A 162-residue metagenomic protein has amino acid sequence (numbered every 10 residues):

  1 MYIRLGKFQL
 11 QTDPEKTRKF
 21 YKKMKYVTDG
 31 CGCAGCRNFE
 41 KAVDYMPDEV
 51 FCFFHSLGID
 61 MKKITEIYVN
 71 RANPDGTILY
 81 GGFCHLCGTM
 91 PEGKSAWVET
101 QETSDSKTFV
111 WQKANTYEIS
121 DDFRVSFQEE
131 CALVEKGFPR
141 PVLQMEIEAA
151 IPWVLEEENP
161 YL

Functional and structural regions predicted by a protein language model:
M1-K22: Short, charged low-complexity linear segments at domain edges
L10, V43-P47, L79: Intrinsic-disorder-associated interaction segments
Q11, H55, K62, C87-T89 (+3 more regions): A structural detector for beta-sheet-dominated domains
K16-G58: N-terminal interaction modules that seed assembly of large macromolecular complexes
G32, T77-G88, R124, P141-A150: Ordered hydrophobic segments in well-structured contexts
M61-G76: Short Fe-S-cluster ligation motifs
A72-S120: Short flanking/linker segments adjacent to small metal-binding domains or redox-active Cys/His motifs
N115-L162: Glycine-rich, aromatic-bearing surface loops/beta-hairpins
